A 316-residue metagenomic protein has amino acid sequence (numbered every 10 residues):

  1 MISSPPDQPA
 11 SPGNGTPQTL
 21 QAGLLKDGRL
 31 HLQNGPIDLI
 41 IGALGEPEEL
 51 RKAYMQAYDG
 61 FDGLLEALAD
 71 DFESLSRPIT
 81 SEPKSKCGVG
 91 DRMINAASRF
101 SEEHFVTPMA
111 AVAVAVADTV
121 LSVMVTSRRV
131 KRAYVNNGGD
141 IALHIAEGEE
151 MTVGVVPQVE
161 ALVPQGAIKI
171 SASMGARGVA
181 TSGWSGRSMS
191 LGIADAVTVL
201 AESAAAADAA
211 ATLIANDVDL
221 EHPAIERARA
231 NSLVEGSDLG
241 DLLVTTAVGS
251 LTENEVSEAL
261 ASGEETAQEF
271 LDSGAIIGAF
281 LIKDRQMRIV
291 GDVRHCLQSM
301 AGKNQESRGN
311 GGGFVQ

Functional and structural regions predicted by a protein language model:
I2-S11, P17-L20, P47-N136, E202-I289 (+1 more regions): Alpha/propeptide regions of enzymes that mature by internal proteolysis
L20-Q33: Acidic, low-complexity proline/glycine-rich segments
D27, P36-D38, G148, A194: A general secondary-structure signal for short beta-strands and their flanking turns/coil in non-transmembrane regions
G28-R29, G186, A267: Generic recognition of flexible, low-complexity loop/linker segments
N34-P47: Generic N-terminal amphipathic, Lys/Arg-enriched alpha-helix
E46, G148-E149, Q158, V293-C296: A short, sequence-level motif marking secondary-structure junctions
T107-E202, A206-A207: Glycine-rich anion/phosphate-binding loop at the beta-strand->alpha-helix junction
L143-I145, R288-D292: Amphipathic coiled-coil signal-relay and dimerization helices
